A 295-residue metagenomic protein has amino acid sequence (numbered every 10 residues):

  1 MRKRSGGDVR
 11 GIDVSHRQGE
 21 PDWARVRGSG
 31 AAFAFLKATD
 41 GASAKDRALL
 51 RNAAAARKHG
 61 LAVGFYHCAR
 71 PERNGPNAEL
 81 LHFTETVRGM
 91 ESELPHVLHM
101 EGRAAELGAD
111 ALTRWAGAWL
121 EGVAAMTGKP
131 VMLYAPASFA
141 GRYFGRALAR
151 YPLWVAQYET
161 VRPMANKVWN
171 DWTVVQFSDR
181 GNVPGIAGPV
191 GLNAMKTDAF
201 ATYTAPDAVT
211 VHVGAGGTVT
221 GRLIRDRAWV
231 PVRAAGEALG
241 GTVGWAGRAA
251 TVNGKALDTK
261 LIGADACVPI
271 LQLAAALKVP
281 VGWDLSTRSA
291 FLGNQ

Functional and structural regions predicted by a protein language model:
M1-H16, A24-R25, A140, G145-D207: Functionally critical loop-and-helix segments that line ligand-binding/catalytic clefts of soluble enzyme domains
R2-K129: Substrate-binding cleft of extracellular glycoside hydrolase catalytic domains
H16-Q18, D40, H67-A69, G102 (+6 more regions): A mature extracytoplasmic/lumenal domain signature
G30, A38, R57-G60, V87-M90 (+7 more regions): Sec/Tat-exported extracytoplasmic proteins
G64-Y66, V97, M132-Y134, W154 (+1 more regions): Structural detector of well-ordered beta-strand residues that form the stable sheet scaffold of enzyme domains
A104-E106, F139-R142: Short, solvent-exposed loop/turn segments at secondary-structure junctions
T127-G141: Aromatic-lined carbohydrate-recognition surfaces of secreted/lumenal glycan-active proteins
F200-Q295: Primary recognition of N-terminal secretory signal peptides and signal-anchoring hydrophobic helices
